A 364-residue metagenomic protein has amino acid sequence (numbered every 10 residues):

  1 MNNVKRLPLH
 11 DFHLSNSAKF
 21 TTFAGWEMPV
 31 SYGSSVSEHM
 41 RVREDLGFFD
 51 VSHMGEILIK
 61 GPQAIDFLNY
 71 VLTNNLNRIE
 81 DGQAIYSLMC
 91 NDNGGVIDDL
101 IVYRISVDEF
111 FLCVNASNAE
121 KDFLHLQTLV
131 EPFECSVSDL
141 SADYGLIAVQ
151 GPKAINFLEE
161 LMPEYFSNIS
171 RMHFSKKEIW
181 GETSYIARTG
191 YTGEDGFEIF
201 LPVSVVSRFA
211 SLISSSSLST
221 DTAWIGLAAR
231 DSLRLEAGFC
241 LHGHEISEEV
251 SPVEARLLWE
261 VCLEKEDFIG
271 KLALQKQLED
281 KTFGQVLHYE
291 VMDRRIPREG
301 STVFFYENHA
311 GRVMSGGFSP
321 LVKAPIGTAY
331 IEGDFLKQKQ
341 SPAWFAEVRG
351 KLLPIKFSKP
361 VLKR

Functional and structural regions predicted by a protein language model:
M1-S87, G95-I97: Acidic, proline/glycine-enriched N-terminal capping motif
R6-H10, T21, E27, V130 (+1 more regions): Glycine-rich, acidic
G47-T73, L140-E159, K281-V291: Short glycine-/aliphatic-rich beta-strand segments at the starts of folded cytosolic domains
P62-Q63, N115-E120, P152-I155, P202-S207 (+1 more regions): Helix N-cap motif at beta-to-alpha junctions
V71-L72, L124-E131, L161-M162, F209-S217 (+2 more regions): Short amphipathic alpha-helices in soluble, non-transmembrane regions that often serve as interface/regulatory elements
D81-I85, A119, S167-K176, R298-G300 (+1 more regions): Glycine-centered loop/turn motifs
V250-R364: Glycine-rich, small/acidic residue-mixed loop/short-helix segments
